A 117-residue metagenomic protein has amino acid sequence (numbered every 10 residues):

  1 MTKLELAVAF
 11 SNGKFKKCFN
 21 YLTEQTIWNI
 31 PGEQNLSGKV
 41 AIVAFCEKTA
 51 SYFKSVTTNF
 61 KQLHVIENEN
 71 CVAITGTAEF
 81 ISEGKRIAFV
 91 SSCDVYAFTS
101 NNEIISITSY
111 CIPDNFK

Functional and structural regions predicted by a protein language model:
L4, V8, N20-Q34: Short, solvent-exposed secondary-structure junction/capping segments
E5, A9, N29, V43-K117: A beta-strand edge to alpha-helix "cap/lid" segment located at domain peripheries
G13-K17: Short helix-adjacent coil turns
N35-A44: Short beta-edge strand/loop motif at the mouth of beta-sheet-based domains
